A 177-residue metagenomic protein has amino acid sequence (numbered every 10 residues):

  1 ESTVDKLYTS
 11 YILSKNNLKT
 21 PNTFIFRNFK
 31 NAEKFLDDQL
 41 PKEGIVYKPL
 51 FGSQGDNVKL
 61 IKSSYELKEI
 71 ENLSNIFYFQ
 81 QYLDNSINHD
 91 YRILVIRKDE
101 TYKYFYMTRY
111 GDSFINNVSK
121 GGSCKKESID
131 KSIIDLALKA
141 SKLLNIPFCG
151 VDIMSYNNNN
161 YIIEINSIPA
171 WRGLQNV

Functional and structural regions predicted by a protein language model:
E1-I25, N31-K34: Conserved N-proximal alpha/beta basic substrate-recognition cap immediately N-terminal to, or forming the N-lobe
P21, N88, L174-V177: Short, intrinsically disordered, charge-balanced linker/junction segments flanking boundaries in proteins
N22, G44-Y47, F77-Q80, F148-V151: A short linear hydrophobic-aromatic micro-motif
K34-Q39, K68: Short amphipathic alpha-helix with an adjacent loop that forms part of the alpha/beta core around
K42-S64: Conserved anion/nucleotide-ligand pocket segment
L50, Y82-L83, L94, D152-M154 (+1 more regions): Anionic group-transfer/hydrolysis microenvironments
D56-A140: Phosphate-binding site of ATP-dependent enzymes
K131-V177: ATP-dependent carboxylate activation and anion-phosphoryl transfer catalytic cores that bind Mg-ATP to form
